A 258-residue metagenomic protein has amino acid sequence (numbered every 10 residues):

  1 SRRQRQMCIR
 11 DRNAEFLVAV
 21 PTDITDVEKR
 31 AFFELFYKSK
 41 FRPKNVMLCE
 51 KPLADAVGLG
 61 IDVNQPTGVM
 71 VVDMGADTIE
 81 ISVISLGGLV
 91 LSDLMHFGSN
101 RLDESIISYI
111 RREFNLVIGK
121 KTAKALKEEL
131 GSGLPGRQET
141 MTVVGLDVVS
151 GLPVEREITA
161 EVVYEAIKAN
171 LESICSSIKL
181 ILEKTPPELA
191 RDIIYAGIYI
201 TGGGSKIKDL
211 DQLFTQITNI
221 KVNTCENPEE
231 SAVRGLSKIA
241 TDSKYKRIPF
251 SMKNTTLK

Functional and structural regions predicted by a protein language model:
R3-M74, I84-I198, S205-V233, S237-K258: Nucleotide/phosphate-binding catalytic cleft detector across ATP-hydrolyzing and phosphate-transferring enzymes
A76-T78: Short acidic, Gly/Ser-rich segments with clustered Asp/Glu that frequently serve as metal-coordination loops in enzyme
E80-S82: A structural feature that tracks compact, well-ordered secondary-structure segments with a strong bias toward
